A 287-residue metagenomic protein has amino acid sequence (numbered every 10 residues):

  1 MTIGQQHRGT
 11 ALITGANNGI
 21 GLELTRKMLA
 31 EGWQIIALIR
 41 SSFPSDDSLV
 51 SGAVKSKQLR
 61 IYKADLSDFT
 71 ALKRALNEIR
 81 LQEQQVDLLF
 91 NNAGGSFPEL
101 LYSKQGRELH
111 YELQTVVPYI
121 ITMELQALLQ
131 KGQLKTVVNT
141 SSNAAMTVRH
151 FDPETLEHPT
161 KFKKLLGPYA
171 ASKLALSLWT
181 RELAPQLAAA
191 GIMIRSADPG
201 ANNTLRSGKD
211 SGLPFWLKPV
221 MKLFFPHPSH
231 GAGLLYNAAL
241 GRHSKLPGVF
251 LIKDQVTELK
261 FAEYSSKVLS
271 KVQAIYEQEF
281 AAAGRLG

Functional and structural regions predicted by a protein language model:
N17-N18: Conserved glycine-rich cofactor-binding loop
G21-L22: N-terminal Rossmann-fold NAD(P) dinucleotide-binding loop
E31-D47: Conserved glycine-rich Rossmann-like NAD(P)H-binding loop of the short-chain dehydrogenase/reductase
A53-T70: Rossmann-fold cofactor-recognition segment
Q58-L59, N77-N91, F97-Y102, Q133: A glycine-rich helix->loop->beta "capping" turn within Rossmann-like NAD(P)(H)-dependent oxidoreductase domains
G94, P98-Y102, E108, Q130 (+3 more regions): Catalytic loop of short-chain dehydrogenase/reductase
K218-L259, S266, A274, Q278: C-terminal helical subdomain
